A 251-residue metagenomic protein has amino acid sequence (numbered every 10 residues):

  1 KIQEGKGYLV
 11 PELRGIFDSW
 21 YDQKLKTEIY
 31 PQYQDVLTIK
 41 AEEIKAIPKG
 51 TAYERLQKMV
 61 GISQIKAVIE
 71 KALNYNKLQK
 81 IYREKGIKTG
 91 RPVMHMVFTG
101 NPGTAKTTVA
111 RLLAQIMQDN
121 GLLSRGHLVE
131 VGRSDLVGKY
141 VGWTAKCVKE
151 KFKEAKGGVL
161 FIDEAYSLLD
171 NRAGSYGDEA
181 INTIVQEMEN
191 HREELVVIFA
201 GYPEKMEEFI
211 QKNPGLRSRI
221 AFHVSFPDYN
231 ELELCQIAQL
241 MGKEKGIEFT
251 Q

Functional and structural regions predicted by a protein language model:
K1-V10, T27-I29, N120-R125, E208-Q211 (+2 more regions): Conserved C-terminal "switch" segment of AAA+ ATPases
K6, V10-A46, R83-E84, P203 (+1 more regions): Conserved C-terminal helix/linker of AAA+ ATPases
T51-M94: Pre-Walker A (pre-P-loop) alpha-helix and adjacent loop at the N terminus of AAA/AAA+ ATPase modules, a conserved
I87-G126, E150-E154, I220: Walker A/P-loop
M96, V129-V131, L160-F161, V197: Hydrophobic positions in the central parallel beta-sheet of the AAA+
R125-A155, D178: Short glycine-rich substrate-engagement loop in P-loop NTPases that contacts/grips substrate
G132, A155-G174: Conserved P-loop NTPase "ATPase switch" module shared by AAA+ and STAND
Y166-R172, I181-P227, L232-C235, K243-K245: Canonical AAA+ ATPase core
